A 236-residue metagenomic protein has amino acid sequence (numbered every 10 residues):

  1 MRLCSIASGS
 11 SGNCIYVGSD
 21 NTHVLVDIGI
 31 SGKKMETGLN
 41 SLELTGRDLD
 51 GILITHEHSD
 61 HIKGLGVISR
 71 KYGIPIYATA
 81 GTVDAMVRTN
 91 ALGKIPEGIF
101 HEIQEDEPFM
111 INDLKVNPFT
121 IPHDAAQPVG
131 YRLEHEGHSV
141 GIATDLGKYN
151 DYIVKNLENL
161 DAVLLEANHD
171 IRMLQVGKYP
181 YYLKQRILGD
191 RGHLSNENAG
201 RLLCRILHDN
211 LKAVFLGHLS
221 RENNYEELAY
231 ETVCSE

Functional and structural regions predicted by a protein language model:
M1-L42, V129-D145, A162: Conserved beta-strand hairpin/beta-sheet module of binuclear metal-dependent hydrolase folds, prominently
C4-C14, H56-K63, P118: Structured catalytic core of nucleotide-sugar glycosyltransferases
V26-G29, D50-E57, Y77-A80, G141-T144 (+2 more regions): Active-site neighborhood of phospho(di)ester-bond hydrolases with catalytic His/Asp-centered motifs
G32-T79: Active-site metal-binding motif and surrounding structural segment of the metallo-beta-lactamase
S59-I62, V83-A85, A125-A126, K148-D151 (+2 more regions): Active-site environment of divalent metal-dependent phosphoester hydrolases
K63-Y72, V87-N90, N224-E231: Metal-dependent catalytic neighborhoods of phosphoester/phosphodiester hydrolases
A80-G130, E134-G137: Metallo-beta-lactamase
D151-E236: Cap/insert and terminal regions of metallo-dependent hydrolase folds
